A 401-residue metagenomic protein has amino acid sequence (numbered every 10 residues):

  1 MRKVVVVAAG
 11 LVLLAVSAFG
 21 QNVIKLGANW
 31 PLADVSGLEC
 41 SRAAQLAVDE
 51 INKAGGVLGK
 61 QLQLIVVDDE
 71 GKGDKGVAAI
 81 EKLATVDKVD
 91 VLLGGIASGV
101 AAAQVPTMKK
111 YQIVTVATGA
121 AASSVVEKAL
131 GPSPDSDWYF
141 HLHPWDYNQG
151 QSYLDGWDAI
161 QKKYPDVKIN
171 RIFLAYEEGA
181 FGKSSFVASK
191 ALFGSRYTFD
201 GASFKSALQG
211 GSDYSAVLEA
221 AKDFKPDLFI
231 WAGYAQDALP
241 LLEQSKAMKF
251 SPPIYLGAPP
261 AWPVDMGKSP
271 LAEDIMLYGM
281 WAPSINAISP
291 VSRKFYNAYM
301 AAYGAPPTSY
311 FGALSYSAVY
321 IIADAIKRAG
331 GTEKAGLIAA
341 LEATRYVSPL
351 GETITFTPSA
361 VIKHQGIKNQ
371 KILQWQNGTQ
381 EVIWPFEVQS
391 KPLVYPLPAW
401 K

Functional and structural regions predicted by a protein language model:
M1-V4: Positively charged n-region of N-terminal signal peptides that target proteins for export
V12-G20: Sec/Tat signal peptide C-region and signal peptidase I cleavage site
V23, V35-R42, A54-L130, S203-S215 (+2 more regions): Beta-alpha junction/loop-to-helix N-cap segments that form part of ligand/metal-binding clefts
K25-Q45, V67-D74, I96-A97, A175-S184 (+2 more regions): Extracytoplasmic "Venus flytrap"
A28, L83, D87-I96, V114-G119 (+5 more regions): Periplasmic-binding protein-like
K75-A78, D135-M248, S284-P290, K294: Extracellular/periplasmic Venus flytrap/periplasmic-binding protein
A122, H143-D146, S245-Y316, K327 (+1 more regions): Extracellular/periplasmic periplasmic-binding protein-like sensory domains
Y299-S309, A323-I383, W400: Segments of small-molecule ligand-sensing domains
